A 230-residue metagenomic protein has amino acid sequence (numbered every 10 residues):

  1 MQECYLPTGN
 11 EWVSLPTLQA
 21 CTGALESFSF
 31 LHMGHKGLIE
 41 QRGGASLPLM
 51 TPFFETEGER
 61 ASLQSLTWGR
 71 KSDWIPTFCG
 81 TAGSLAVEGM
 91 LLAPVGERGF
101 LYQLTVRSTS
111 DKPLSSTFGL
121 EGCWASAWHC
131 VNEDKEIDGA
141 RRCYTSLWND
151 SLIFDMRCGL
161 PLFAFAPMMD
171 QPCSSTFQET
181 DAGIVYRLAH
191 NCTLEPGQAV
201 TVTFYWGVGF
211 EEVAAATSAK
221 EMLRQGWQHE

Functional and structural regions predicted by a protein language model:
M1-G80, T145-A164, E195-P196, E230: An extended acidic
P76-C79, G83-E179, Y186-H190, V213 (+1 more regions): Polysaccharide-binding surfaces and accessory modules of carbohydrate-active proteins
L114, C192-E211: Short Pro-Gly-centered flexible turn/kink motifs
